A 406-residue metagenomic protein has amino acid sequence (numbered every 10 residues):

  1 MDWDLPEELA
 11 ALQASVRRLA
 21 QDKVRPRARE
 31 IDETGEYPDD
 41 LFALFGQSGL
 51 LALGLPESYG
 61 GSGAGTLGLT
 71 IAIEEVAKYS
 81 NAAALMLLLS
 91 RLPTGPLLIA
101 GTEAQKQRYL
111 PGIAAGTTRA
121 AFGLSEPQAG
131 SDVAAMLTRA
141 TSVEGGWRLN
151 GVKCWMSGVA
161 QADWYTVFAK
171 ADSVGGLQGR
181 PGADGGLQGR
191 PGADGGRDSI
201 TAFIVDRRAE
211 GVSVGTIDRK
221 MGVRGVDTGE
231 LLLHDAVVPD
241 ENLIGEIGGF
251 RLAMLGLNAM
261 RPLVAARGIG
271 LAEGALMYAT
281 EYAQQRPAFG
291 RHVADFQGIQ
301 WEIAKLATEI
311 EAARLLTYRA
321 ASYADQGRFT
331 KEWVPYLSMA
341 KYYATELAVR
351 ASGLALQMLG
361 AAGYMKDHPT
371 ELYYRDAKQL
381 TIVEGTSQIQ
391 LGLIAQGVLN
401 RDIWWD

Functional and structural regions predicted by a protein language model:
M1-Y79, A83, A100-Q105, G116 (+5 more regions): Alpha-helical interface subdomain recognition
A64, D132-A134, G158-D163, G195-S199 (+2 more regions): Short glycine/proline-enriched turns and hinge-like loops at secondary-structure junctions
L88, I113, Q128-S131, W155-G158 (+2 more regions): Short Gly/Pro-enriched turn/cap motifs at secondary-structure boundaries
R91-A100: Helix-loop "lid/cap" segments that line or gate small-molecule binding pockets
G116-L124, F168: A short, Trp-centered hydrophobic/proline-enriched beta-strand micro-motif
A135, D206-V237: Flexible, small-/acidic-enriched active-site or ligand-binding loops
G146, N150-S213: A short core secondary-structure module
G229-L255: A short, charged helix-loop
